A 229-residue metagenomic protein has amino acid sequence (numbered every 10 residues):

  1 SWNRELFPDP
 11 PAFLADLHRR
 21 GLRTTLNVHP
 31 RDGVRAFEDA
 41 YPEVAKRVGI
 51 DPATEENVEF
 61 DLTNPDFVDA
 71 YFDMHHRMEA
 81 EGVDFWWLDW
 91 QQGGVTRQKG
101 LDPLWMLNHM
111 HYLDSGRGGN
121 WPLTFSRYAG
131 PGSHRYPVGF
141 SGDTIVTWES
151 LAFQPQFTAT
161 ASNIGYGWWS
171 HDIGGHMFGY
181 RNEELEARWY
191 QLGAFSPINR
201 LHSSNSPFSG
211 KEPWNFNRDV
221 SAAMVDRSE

Functional and structural regions predicted by a protein language model:
S1-E229: Catalytic-domain carbohydrate-binding cleft regions of carbohydrate-active enzymes
